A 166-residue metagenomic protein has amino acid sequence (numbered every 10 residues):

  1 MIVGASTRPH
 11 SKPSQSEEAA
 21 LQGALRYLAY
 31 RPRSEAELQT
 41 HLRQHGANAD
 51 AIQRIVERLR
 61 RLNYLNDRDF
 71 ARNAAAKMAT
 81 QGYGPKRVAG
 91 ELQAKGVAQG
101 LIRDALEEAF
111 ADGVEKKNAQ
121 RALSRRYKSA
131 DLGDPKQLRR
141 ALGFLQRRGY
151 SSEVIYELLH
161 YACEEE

Functional and structural regions predicted by a protein language model:
M1-E166: An alpha-helical, amphipathic repeat domain used for nucleic-acid recognition, typified by the mTERF helical solenoid
